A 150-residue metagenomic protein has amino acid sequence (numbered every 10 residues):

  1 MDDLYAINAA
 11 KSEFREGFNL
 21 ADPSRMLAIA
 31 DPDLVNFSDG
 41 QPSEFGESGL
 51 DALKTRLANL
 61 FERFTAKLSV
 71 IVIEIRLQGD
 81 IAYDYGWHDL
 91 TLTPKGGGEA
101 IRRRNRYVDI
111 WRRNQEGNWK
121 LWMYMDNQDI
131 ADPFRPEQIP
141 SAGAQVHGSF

Functional and structural regions predicted by a protein language model:
D2-N8, S12, L20-Q78, W87 (+1 more regions): A solvent-exposed, acidic/Ser-Thr-rich amphipathic alpha-helical stretch
W87-H88, M125: A mature extracytoplasmic/lumenal domain signature
L90-P94, W111: Beta-strand elements of well-folded, non-transmembrane domains
R104-R135: Short beta-strand edge/turn micro-motifs at domain boundaries
K120, A131-F150: Terminal "cap-and-tail" regions of soluble proteins that handle hydrophobic small molecules
